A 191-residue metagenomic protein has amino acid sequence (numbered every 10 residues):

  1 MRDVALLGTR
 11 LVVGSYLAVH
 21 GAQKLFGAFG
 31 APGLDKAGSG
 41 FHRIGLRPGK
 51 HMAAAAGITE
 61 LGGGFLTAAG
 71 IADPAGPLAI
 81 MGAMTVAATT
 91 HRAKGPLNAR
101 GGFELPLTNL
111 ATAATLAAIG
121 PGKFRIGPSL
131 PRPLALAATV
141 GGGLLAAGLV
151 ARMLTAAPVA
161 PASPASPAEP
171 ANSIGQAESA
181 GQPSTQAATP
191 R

Functional and structural regions predicted by a protein language model:
M1-A28, A72-R191: Extended, low-polarity transmembrane helix blocks
A5, H42-G45, T59, L105: Hydrophobic alpha-helical segments, principally membrane-spanning helices and signal/leader peptides
Y16, H20-A56: Solvent-exposed, well-ordered loop and adjacent helix/strand elements within mature globular domains that form
L34-L46, L61-P74: Short juxtamembrane and helix-loop transition motifs at transmembrane-helix boundaries in membrane proteins
H51-T59, L136-V140: Short hydrophobic alpha-helical membrane-embedded segments
I58-G64, N109-L110: Core segments of transmembrane alpha-helices that mediate helix-helix packing or line hydrophobic substrate/ligand
